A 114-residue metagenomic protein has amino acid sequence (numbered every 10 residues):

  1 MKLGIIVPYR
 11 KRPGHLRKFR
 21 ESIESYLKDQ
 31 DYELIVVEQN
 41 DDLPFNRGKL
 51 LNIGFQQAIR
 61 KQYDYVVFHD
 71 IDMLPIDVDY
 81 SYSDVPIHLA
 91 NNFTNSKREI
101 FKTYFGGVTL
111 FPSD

Functional and structural regions predicted by a protein language model:
K2-L3, Y63-D64: Local beta-strand N-terminus motif with an aromatic residue
G4-R12: A conserved hydrophobic helix/loop-capping motif in glycosyltransferases and polysaccharide synthases
V7-P8, R17, Q30-D41: Short beta-strand/loop segment that forms part of the nucleotide-sugar
K11, Q39-N46, T94-N95: Short, acidic/glycine-rich phosphate-metal binding loop used to engage nucleotide
K11-G14, M73-P75: Short acidic, S/G/P-rich loop/turn micro-motifs used as interaction or catalytic elements
R12, K18-D31: Short, acidic, metal-binding catalytic loop of nucleotide-sugar glycosyltransferases
R17-K18, K49: Generic recognition of short, well-ordered alpha-helical segments
R47-L51, F55, Y65-H69, M73-D114: Conserved catalytic core of nucleotide-sugar-dependent glycosyltransferases
